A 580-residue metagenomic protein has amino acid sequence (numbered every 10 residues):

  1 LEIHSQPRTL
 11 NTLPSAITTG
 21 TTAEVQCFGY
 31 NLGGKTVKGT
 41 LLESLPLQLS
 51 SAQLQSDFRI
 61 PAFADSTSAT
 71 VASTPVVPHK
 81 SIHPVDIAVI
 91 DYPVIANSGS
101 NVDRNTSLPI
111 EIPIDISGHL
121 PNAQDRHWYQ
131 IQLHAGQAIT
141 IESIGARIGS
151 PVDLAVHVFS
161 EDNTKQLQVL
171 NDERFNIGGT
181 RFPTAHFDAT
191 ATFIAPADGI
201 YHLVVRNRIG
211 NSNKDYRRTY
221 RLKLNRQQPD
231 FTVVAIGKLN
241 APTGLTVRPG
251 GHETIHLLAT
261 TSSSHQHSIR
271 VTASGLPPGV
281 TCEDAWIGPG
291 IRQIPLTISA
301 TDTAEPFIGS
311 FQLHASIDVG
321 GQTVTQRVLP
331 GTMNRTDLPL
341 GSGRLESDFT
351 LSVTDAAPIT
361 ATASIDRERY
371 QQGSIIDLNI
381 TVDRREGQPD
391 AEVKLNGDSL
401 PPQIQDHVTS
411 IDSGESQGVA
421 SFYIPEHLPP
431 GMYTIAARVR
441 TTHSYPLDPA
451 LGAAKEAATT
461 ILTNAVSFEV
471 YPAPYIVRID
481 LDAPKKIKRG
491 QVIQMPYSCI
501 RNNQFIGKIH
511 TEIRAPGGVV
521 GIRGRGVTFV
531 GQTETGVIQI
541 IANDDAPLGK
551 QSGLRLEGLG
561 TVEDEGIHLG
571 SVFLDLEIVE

Functional and structural regions predicted by a protein language model:
E2-F58, A62, S66, I114-C282 (+5 more regions): Acidic, Ser/Thr/Pro-rich low-complexity intrinsically disordered segments
L13-T18, A241-V247, S364-Y370, L481-I487 (+1 more regions): Short beta-strand segments of immunoglobulin-like
K38-S73, A191-A195, P295-D302, A420-H427 (+1 more regions): Short, hydrophobic beta-strand segments
S56-F58, H127-Y129, A189-A191, E253-I255 (+4 more regions): Short strand-edge motifs at loop-to-beta-strand transitions and within beta-strands of extracellular beta-rich domains
A64-A72, S212-Y216, D302-F311, E426-A436 (+1 more regions): Short glycine/proline/serine/threonine-rich loop/turn segments at secondary-structure transition edges
P78-I112: Predominantly extracellular/luminal regions of secreted and cell-surface proteins, especially disulfide-bonded
P183-A185, A195, V247, L276 (+4 more regions): Short proline/glycine- and polar residue-rich coil/turn motifs
S212-R217, G321-P330, T336-G343, S444-L462 (+1 more regions): Beta-sandwich strand segments
